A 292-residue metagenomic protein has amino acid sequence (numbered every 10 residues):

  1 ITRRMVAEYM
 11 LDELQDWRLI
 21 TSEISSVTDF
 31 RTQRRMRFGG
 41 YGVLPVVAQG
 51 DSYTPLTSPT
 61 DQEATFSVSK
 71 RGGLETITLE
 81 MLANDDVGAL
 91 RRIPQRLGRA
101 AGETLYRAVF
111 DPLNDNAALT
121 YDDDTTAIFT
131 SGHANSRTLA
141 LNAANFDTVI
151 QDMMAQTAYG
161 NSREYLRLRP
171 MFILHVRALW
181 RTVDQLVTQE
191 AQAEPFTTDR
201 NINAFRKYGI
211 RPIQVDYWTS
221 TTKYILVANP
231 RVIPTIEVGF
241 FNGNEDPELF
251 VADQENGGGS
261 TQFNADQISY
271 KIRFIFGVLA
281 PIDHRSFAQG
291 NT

Functional and structural regions predicted by a protein language model:
I1-R71: Assembly/oligomerization interface modules of large self-assembling protein complexes
E13-L14, G102-L105, V109, Y121 (+2 more regions): Residue-level signal for secondary-structure boundary elements
R31-R37, T57, L113-T120, D216-T221 (+1 more regions): Noncatalytic linker/hinge segments flanking ATPase motor cores
D61, T65, E80-R91, R163 (+2 more regions): Short, charged/polar micro-motifs that form catalytic or ligand-binding hotspots
R71-G73, M171: Short amphipathic alpha-helical segments
G73, I77-R92, R96-T157: Alpha-helical scaffold segments that mediate packing/assembly in large oligomeric complexes
S131-A140, A144, T148-A158, M171-F172 (+1 more regions): Sequence/fold signature of self-assembling virion shell proteins
L166-P170: Short gly/pro-enriched beta-turn/loop segments at secondary-structure junctions
